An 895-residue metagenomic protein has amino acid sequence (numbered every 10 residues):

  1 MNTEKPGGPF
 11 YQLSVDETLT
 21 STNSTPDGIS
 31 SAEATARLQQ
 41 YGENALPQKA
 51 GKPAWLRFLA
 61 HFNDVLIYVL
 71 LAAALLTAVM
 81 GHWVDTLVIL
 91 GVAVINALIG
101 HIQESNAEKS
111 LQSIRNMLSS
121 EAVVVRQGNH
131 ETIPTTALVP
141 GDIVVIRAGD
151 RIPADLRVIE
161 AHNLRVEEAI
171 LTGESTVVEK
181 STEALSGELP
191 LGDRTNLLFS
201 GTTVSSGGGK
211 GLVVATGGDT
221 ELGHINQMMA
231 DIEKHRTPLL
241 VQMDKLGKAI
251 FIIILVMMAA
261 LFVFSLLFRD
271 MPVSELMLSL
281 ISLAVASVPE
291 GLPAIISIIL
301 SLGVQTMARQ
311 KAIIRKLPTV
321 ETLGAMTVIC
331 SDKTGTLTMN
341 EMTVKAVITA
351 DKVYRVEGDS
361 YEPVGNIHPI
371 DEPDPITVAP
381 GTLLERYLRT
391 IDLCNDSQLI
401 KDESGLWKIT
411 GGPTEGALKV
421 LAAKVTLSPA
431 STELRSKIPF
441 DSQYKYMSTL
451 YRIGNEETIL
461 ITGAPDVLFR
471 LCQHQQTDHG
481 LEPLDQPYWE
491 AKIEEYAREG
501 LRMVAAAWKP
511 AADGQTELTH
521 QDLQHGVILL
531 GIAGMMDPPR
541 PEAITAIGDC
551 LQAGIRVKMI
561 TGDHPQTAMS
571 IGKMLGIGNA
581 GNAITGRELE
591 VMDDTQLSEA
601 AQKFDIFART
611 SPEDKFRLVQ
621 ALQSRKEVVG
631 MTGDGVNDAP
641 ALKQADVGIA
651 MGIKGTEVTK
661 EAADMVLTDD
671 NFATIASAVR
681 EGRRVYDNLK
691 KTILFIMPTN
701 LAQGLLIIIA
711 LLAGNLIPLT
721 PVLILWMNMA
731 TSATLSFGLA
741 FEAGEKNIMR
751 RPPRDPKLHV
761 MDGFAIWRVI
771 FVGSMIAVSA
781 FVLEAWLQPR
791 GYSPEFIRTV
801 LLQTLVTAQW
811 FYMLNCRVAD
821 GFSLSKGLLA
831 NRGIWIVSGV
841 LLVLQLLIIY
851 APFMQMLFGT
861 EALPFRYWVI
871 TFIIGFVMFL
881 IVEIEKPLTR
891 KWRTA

Functional and structural regions predicted by a protein language model:
M1-R750, V760-M761, S774, A785 (+3 more regions): Conserved cytosolic headpiece of P-type ATPases
T731, I776-A777, T799-M813: Generic alpha-helical transmembrane segments
D755-S774, P794-V800: Membrane-water interface at loop-to-transmembrane-helix junctions
